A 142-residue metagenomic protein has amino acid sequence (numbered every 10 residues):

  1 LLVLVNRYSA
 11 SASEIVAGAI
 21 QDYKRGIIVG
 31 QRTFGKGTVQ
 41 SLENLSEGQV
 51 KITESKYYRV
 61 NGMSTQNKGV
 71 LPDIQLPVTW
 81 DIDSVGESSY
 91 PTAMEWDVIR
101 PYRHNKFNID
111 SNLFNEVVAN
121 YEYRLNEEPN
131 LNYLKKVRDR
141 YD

Functional and structural regions predicted by a protein language model:
L1-D142: C-terminal "post-core" interaction segments
